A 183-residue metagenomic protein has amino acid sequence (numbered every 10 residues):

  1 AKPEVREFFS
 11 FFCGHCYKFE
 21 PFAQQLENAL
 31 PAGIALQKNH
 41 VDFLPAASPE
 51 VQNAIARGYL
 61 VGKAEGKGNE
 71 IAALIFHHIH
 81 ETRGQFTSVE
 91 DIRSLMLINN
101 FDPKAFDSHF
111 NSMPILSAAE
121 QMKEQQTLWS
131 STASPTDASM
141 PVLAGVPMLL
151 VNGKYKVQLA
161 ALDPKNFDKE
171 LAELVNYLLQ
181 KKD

Functional and structural regions predicted by a protein language model:
A1-E50, T127-S139, Y177-D183: Extracytoplasmic thiol/disulfide redox context detector
K2-R6, G58-Y59, E70, N100-D107: Generic detector of short, locally flexible boundary/turn motifs and exposed helical patches
F8-F11, F19, Y59, F76 (+2 more regions): Aromatic side chains
F9-F12, E27-P31, G62-G66, I75 (+5 more regions): Sec/Tat-exported extracytoplasmic proteins
F11, A56, P147: Residue-level detector of short, conserved catalytic/binding motifs and their immediate flanks
Y17-S94: Structural alpha/beta surface segment adjacent to cysteine/selenocysteine redox centers across thiol/disulfide enzymes
I98-D183: C-terminal cap of thioredoxin/glutaredoxin-like
